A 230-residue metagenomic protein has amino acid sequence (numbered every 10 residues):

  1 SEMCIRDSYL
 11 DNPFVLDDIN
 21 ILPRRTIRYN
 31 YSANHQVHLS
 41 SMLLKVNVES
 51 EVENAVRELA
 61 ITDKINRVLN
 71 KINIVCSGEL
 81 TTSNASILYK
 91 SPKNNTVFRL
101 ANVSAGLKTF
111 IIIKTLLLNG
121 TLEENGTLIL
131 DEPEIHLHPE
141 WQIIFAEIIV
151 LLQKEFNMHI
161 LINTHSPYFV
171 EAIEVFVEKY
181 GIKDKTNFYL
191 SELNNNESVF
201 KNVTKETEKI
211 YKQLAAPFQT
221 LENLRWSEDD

Functional and structural regions predicted by a protein language model:
S1-N125, N194-D230: Phosphate-coordinating catalytic segments in nucleotide- and nucleic-acid-processing enzymes
I5, I135-L137: Intrinsically disordered, low-complexity segments enriched in glycine/proline and serine/threonine
P23-R24, L137, E171: Conserved protein kinase catalytic core
N94, A101, H136, I160-L161: Short N-terminal micro-motifs specific to bacterial/archaeal maturation and metal-cluster initiation sites
T127-I129: Walker B motif beta-strand of ABC-family P-loop ATPases
D131-P133: Walker B catalytic acidic pair
H138-P139, I143: Conserved D-loop-proximal element of ABC-family nucleotide-binding domains
I144-D230: C-terminal lobe/lid and adjacent interdomain/linker elements of RecA-like ASCE P-loop ATPase modules
